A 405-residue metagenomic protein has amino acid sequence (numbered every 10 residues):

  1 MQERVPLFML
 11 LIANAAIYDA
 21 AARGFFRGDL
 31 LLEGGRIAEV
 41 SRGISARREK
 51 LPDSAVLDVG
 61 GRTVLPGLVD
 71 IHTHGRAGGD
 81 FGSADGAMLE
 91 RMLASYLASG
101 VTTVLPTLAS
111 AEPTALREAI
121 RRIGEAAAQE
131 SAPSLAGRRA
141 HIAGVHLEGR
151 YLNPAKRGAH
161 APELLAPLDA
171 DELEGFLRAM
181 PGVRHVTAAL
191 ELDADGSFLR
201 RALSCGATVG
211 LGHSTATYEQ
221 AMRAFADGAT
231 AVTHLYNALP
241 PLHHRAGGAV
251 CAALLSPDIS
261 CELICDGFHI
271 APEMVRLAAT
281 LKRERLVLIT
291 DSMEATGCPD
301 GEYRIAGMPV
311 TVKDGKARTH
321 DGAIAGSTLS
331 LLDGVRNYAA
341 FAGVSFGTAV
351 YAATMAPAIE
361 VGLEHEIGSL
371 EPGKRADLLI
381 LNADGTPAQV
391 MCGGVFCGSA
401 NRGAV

Functional and structural regions predicted by a protein language model:
R4-E49, M391: N-terminal metal-binding scaffold of metallo-dependent hydrolase/deaminase domains
L7-A13, E49-A94: Replace "His-x-His-based motif
R62-T63, I71, F81-A140, L164-A179 (+1 more regions): Alpha-helical scaffold segments that flank or form the walls of functional sites
H74, E90-R122, A140-N153, M180-E191 (+4 more regions): Divalent metal-dependent hydrolysis catalytic cores, especially in the metallo-beta-lactamase
A94-L105, N153-M180, R223-L235, L239 (+2 more regions): Active-site gating loops and adjacent loop-to-helix segments of metal-dependent hydrolytic enzymes
E174, R178-C298: Active-site core of metal-dependent hydrolases
G248-C261, A279-L381: His/Asp/Glu-enriched, well-ordered alpha-helical/loop segment that forms or immediately abuts the divalent-metal
I359, S369-V405: C-terminal cap of metal-dependent C-N hydrolases
